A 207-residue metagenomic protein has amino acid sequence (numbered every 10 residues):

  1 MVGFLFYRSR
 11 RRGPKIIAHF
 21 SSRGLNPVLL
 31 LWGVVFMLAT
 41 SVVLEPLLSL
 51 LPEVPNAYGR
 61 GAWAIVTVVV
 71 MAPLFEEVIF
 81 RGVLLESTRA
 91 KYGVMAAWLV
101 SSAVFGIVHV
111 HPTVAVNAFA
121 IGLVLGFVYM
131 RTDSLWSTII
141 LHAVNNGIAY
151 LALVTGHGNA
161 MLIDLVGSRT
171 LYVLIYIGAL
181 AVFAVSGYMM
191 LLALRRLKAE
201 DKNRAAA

Functional and structural regions predicted by a protein language model:
M1-L31, Y188-R204: Membrane-helix interface linkers and caps
V2-R8, L38-E45, A57-G59, G82-L84: Short, mixed-charge, low-aromatic patches
R10-P14, S41-P52: Transmembrane alpha-helix boundary signature
I17, S21, L31-V35, E45 (+1 more regions): Surface-exposed beta-strand edges and their flanking turn/coil or helix-capping segments
H19-G24, E53-R60, A90-Y92: Helix-boundary and loop/linker segments of multi-pass membrane transporters
V28-T40, F183: Alpha-helical transmembrane segments
E45, A62-A206: Transmembrane helix-loop-helix hairpins at the membrane interface of multi-pass integral membrane proteins
